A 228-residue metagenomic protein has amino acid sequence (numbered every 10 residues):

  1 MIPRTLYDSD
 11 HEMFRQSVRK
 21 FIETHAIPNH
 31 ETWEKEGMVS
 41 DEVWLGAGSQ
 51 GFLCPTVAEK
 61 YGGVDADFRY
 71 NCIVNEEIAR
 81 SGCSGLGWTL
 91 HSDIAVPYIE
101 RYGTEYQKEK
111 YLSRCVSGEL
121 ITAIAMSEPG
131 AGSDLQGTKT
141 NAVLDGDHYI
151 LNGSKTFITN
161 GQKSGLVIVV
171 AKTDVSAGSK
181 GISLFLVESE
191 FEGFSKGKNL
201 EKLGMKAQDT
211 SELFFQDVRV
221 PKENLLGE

Functional and structural regions predicted by a protein language model:
M1-D10: Intrinsic disorder at enzyme termini
S49-E109, S113-E119, T159-L166, A177-G178: Internal helix-loop-helix
D65-E77, D134-T138, F214, V220: Structural signature of FAD isoalloxazine-binding scaffolds in flavoprotein oxidoreductases
G118-M126: A short, Trp-centered hydrophobic/proline-enriched beta-strand micro-motif
A131-D134, Y149: Hydrophobic, small-residue-rich alpha-helical packing segments that form membrane-like cores
T140-V143: A structural signal for short hydrophobic beta-strand segments in well-ordered beta-sheet cores
H148, N152-K198: A short core secondary-structure module
S189-L200, D209-E228: A glycine-rich, basic-preceded beta-loop-alpha segment at the flavin cofactor/substrate interface of flavin-utilizing
